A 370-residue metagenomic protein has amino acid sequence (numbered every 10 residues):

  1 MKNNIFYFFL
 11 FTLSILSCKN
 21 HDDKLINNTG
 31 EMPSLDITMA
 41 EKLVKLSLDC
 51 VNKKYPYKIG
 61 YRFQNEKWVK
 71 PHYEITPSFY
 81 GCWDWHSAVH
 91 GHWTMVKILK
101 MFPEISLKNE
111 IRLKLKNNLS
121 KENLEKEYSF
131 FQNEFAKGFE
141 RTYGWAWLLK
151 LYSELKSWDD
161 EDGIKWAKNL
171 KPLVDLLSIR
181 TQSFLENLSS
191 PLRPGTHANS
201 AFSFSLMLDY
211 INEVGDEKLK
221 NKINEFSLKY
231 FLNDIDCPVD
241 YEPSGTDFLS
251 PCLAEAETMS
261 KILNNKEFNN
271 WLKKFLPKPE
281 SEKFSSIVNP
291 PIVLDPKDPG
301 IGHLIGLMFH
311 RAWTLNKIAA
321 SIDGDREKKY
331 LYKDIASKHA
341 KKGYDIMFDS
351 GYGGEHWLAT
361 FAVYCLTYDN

Functional and structural regions predicted by a protein language model:
K2-F9: Sec-dependent signal peptide recognition, specifically the positively charged N-region followed immediately by
I15-S17: C-terminal motif of bacterial Sec signal peptides marking the signal peptidase cleavage site
N28-L35, K45, D49, V89-I105 (+5 more regions): Well-ordered alpha-helical scaffold segments within catalytic/enzyme domains
N28-Y80: Low-complexity, Ser/Thr/Pro/Gly-enriched N-terminal "stalk/linker" regions
M32-I37, H72-V89, S129-A146, N187-S200 (+3 more regions): Solvent-exposed loop and edge beta-strand segments that line ligand/cofactor-binding and catalytic clefts
L43-P56, E110-S129, N169-S190, K218-V239 (+2 more regions): Long, well-ordered core segments of solenoidal/helical folds
Y73, P77, V89, V96-V214: Extended ligand-binding groove/face enriched in aromatic
I292-N370: Fungal-biased detection of long, low-complexity, Ser/Thr- and Lys/Arg-rich intrinsically disordered regions
